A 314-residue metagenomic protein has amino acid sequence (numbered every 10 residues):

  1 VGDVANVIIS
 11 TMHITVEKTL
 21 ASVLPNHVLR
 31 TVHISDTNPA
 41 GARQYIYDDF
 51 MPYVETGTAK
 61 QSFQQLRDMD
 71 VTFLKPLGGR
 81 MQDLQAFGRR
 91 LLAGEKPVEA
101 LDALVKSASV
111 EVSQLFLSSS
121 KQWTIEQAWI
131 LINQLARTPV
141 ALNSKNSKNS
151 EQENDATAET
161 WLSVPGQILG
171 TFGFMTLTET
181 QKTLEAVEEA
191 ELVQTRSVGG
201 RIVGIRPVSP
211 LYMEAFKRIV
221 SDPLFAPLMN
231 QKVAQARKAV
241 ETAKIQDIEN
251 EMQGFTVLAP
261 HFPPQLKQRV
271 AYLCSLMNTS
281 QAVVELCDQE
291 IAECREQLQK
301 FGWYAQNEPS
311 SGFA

Functional and structural regions predicted by a protein language model:
V1-V23, V28-S35, P39-A42: Sensor-1/coupling segment of RecA-like P-loop NTPase cores
V16-S22, A59-F63, L104-V110: Short amphipathic alpha-helical segments, especially helix-boundary/capping motifs
V28-G94, S113: Conserved small helical "lid"/interfacial subdomain of P-loop NTPases
N38-A40, S62, L66, K96 (+3 more regions): Helix N-cap and loop-to-helix transition residues
M69, F73, D83-F87, A100 (+4 more regions): Residue-level detector of well-ordered alpha-helical segments, enriched for hydrophobic/aromatic packing positions
G94-L104: Amphipathic helix/helix-loop-helix segment enriched in hydrophobic residues with interspersed Lys/Arg and occasional
K106-A314: C-terminal leucine-rich, beta-strand-based interaction scaffolds used for sensing/assembly
